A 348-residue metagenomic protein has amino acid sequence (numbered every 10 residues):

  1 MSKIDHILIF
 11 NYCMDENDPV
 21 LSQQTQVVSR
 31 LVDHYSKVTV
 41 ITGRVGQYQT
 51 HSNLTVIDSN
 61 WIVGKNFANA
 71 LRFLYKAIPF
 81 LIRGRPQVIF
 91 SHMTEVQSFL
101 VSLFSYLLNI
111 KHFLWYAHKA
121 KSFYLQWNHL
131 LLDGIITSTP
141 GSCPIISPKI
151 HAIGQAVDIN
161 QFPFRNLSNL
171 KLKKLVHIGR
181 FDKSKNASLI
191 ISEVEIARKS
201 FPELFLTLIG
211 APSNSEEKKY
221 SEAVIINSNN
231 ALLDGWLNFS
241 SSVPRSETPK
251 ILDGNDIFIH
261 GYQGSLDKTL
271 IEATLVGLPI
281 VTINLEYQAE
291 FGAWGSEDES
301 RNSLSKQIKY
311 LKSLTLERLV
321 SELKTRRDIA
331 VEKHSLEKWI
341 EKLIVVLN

Functional and structural regions predicted by a protein language model:
M1-G46, E337: N-terminal subdomain of nucleotide-sugar transferases
L8-F10, S168-K185, I190-R198, L206-I209: Conserved donor-binding/catalytic core segment of Leloir-type glycosyltransferases
Q26, T55-D58, K119-S122, H129-F164: Donor nucleotide-sugar binding/catalytic pocket of nucleotide-sugar-dependent glycosyltransferases
V45-G46, I178, F205-E222: Glycosyltransferase donor-sugar binding loop
S221-S242: Nucleotide-activated donor-binding/catalytic signature segment of Leloir-type glycosyltransferases, i.e., the conserved
K250-S265, L278: Acidic donor-binding loop of glycosyltransferase active sites
L285, A289-Y310: Change "using UDP/GDP/dTDP sugars" to "using nucleotide sugars
N302-S303, S313-N348: A charged, aromatic-enriched C-terminal amphipathic alpha-helix characteristic of glycosyltransferases across folds
